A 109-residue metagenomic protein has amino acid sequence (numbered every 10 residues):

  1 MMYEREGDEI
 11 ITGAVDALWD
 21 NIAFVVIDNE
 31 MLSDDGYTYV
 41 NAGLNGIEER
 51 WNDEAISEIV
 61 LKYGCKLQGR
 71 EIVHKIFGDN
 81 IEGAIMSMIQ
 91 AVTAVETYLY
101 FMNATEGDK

Functional and structural regions predicted by a protein language model:
M1-M86: Nuclease-adjacent, charged terminal/linker segments that flank catalytic cores
E71-K109: Solvent-exposed, charged helical/coil patches that constitute nucleic-acid or partner-interaction surfaces
